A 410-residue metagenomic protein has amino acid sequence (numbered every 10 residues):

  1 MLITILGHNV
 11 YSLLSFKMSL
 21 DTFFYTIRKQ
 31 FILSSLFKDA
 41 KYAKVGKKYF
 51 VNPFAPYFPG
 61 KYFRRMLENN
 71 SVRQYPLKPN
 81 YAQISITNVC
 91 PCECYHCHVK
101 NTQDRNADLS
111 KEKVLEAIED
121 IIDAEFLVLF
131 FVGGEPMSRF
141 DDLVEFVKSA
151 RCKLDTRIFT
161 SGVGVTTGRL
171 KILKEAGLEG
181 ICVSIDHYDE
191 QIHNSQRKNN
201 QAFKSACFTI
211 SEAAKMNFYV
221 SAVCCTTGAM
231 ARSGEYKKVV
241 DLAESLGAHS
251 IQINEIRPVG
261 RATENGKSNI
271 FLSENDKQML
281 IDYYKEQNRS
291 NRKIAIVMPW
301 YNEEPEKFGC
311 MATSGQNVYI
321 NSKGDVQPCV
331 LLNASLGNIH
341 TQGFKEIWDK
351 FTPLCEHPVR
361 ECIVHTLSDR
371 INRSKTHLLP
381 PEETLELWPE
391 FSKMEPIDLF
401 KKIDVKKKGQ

Functional and structural regions predicted by a protein language model:
M1-S12, D186, Q191, S195-T313 (+3 more regions): Radical SAM enzyme [4Fe-4S]-AdoMet core and its adjacent flexible, acidic and glycine-rich loops/tails across
H8, L14, T22, L33-S35 (+1 more regions): Flexible mid-to-C-terminal extensions adjoining Fe-S/redox cofactors in radical SAM and related proteins
S15, F24-V45, F50-V51, A55-A176: Conserved alpha-helical substructure of the radical SAM core
F58-P79, M298-P299, E304, S335-T352: Short, charged low-complexity linear segments at domain edges
A82, T313-Q316: Short loop/turn microsegments at loop-to-beta-strand junctions
A82-I84, L129-F131, T156-T160, I181-V183 (+3 more regions): Hydrophobic faces of well-ordered beta-strands that scaffold small-molecule active sites in alpha/beta enzyme cores
C90, C94-C97, C310, G324 (+2 more regions): Short cysteine clusters
A176-I181, G247-H249: Glycine-enriched alpha-helix->loop->beta-strand junction motifs that scaffold or abut catalytic
